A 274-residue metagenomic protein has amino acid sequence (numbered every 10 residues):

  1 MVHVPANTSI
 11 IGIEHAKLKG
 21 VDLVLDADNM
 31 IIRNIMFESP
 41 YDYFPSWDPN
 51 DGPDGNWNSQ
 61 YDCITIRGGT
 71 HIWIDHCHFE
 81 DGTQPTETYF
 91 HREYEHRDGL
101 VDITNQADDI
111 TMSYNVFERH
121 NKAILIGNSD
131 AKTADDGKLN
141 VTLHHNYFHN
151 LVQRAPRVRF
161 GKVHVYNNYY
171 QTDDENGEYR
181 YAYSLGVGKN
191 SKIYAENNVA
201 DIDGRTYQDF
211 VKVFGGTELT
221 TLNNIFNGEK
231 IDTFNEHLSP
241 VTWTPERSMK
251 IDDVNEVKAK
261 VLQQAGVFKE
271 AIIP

Functional and structural regions predicted by a protein language model:
M1, N7-S9, H15, N29 (+8 more regions): Detector for repetitive beta-architecture
M1-S9, K17-N34, S39-T70: Extracellular beta-strand-rich solenoid/capping regions of secreted or surface-exposed proteins that bind or remodel
V4, G12, G20, L25 (+8 more regions): Extracellular beta-strand solenoids
G20-D22, P45-I66, E87-T104, R119-D135 (+3 more regions): Extracellular beta-strand/beta-solenoid scaffold signature
S39, D81, D108, R119 (+5 more regions): Residues in short coils/turns that link rungs of repeat/solenoid architectures in beta-rich domains
Q106, T111, V116, H120 (+3 more regions): WD40 beta-propeller repeat blades
R157-P274: Extracellular beta-rich repeat passengers
